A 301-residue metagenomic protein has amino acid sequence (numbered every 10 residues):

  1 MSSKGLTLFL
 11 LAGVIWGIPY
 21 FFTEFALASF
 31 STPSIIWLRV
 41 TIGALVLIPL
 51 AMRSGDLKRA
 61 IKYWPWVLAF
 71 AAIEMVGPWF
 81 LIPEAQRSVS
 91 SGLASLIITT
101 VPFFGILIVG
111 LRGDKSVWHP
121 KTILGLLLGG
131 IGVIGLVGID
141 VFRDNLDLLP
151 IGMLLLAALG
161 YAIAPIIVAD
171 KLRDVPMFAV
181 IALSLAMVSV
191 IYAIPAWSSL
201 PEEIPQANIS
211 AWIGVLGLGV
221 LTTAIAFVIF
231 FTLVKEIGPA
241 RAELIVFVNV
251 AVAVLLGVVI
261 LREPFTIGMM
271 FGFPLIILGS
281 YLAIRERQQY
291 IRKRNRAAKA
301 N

Functional and structural regions predicted by a protein language model:
M1-I36, F80, E84, R143-D170 (+2 more regions): Glycine-/small-residue-enriched transmembrane alpha-helix faces in small-molecule transporters and effluxers
M1-L6, A28-P33, W37, R59-P65 (+4 more regions): Juxtamembrane helix-entry segments on the extracytoplasmic side of multipass membrane proteins
I15, P19-Y20, I48-I98, G135 (+1 more regions): Specific transmembrane alpha-helical segments of multi-pass solute transporters/efflux pumps, especially DMT/EamA
I18, F22-F25, S29, G43-I61 (+5 more regions): Membrane-interface helix-cap regions at the ends of transmembrane helices in multi-pass membrane proteins
S34, V40, I139, A211-I213 (+1 more regions): C-terminal-most transmembrane helix of multi-pass membrane proteins
W37-L38, M75, A94-T100, I166-S189 (+1 more regions): Helix-helix packing/entry segments at the starts of transmembrane helices
L47, G105-L107, L111, F142-L200 (+4 more regions): Transmembrane alpha-helical segments that form core, pore/gating elements of small-molecule transporters/exporters
L47, L68, T99-P102, I108 (+5 more regions): Hydrophobic transmembrane alpha-helices of multi-pass small-molecule transport proteins
